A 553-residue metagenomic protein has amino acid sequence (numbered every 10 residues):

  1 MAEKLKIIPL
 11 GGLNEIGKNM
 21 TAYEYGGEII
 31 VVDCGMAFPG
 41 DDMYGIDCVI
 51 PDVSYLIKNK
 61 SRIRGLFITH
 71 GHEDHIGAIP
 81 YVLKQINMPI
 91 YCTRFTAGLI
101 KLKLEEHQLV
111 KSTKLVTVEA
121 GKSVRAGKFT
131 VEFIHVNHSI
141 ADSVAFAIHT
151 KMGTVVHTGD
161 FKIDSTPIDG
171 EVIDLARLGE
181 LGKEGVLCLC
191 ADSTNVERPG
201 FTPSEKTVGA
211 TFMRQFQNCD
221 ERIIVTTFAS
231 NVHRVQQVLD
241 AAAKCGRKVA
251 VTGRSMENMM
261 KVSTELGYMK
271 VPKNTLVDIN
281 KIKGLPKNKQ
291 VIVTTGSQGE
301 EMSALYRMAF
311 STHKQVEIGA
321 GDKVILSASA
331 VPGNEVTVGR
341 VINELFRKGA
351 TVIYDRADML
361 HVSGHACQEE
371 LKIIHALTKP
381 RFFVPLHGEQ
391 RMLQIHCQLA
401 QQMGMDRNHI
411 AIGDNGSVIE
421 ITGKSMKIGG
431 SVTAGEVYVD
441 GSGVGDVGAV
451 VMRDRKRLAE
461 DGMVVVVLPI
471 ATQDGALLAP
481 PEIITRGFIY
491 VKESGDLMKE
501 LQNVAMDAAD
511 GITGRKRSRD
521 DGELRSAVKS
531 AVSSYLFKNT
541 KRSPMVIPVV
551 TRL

Functional and structural regions predicted by a protein language model:
A2-F67, H72-G284, S303-E317, V336-R340: His/Asp/Glu-rich metal-coordinating catalytic cores of metallo-dependent phosphodiesterases/hydrolases acting on
L13, A37-G45, R62-I63, Y354-A357 (+5 more regions): A glycine- and charged-residue-rich anion-binding loop/surface
E15, I140, P286, L458-E460 (+1 more regions): Solvent-exposed loop and beta-edge segments used for protein-protein assembly and interaction
P89, V384, I547-P548: Short glycine-rich phosphate-binding loop at a beta-alpha junction
L104, A400, L536: Conserved hydrophobic residues forming the short capping helix/wall of the S-adenosyl-L-methionine
E119, D414, R542-V546: Short Gly/Ser/Thr- and Asp/Glu-enriched loop/turn motifs at secondary-structure junctions
E197-S327, V331-R356, L360-E500, V504-K516 (+2 more regions): Hard-cation-handling environments
R517-L553: C-terminal tails and terminal domains of large nucleic-acid-associated and other macromolecular-machine proteins
